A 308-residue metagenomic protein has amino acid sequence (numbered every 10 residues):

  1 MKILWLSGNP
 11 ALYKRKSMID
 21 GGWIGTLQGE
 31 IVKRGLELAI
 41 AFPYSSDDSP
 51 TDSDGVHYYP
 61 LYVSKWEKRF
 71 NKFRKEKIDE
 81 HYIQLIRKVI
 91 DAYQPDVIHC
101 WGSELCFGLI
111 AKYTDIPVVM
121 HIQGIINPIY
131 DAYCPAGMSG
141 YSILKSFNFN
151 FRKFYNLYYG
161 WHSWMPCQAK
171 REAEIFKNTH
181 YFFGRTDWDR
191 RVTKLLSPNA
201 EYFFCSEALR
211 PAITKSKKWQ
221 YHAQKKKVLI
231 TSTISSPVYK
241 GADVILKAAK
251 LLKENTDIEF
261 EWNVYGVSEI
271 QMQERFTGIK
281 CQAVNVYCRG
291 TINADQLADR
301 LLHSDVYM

Functional and structural regions predicted by a protein language model:
M1-D48, D52, V56, A249-K253: N-terminal subdomain of nucleotide-sugar transferases
I3-L4, Y113-K153, F183: Active-site proximal beta-strand in glycosyltransferases
L4, Y221-K240, L246-A249, N263: Conserved donor-binding/catalytic core segment of Leloir-type glycosyltransferases
T26, S142-Y181, R191, L195: Membrane-proximal helix-turn-helix segments that form the acceptor-binding/catalytic region of lipid-linked
A173-N178, F183, R190-L209, A223-Q224: Helix-loop-beta element that forms the nucleotide-linked donor phosphate-binding surface in glycosyltransferases
H180, L302-M308: Acidic donor-binding loop of glycosyltransferase active sites
K194, A208-K227, K240, D299: Acidic anion/phosphate-binding donor-loop and adjacent secondary structure in glycosyltransferase catalytic cores
V264-G266, Q273-D299, V306: Nucleotide-activated donor-binding/catalytic signature segment of Leloir-type glycosyltransferases, i.e., the conserved
